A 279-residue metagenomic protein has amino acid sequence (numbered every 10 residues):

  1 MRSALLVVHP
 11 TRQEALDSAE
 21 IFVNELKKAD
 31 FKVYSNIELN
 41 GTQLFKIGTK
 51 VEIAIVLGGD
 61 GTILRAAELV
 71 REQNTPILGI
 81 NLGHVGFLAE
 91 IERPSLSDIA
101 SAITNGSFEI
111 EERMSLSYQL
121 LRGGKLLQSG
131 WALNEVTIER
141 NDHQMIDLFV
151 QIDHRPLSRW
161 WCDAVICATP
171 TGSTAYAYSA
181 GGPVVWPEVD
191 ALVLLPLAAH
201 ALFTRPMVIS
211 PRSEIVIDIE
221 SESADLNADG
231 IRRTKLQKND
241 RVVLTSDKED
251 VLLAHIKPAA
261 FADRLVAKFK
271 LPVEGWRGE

Functional and structural regions predicted by a protein language model:
M1-I53, L57, P94-E111, L120-G130: ATP/NTP phosphate-donor binding region
A15, T62-A66, S173-S179: Short glycine/serine/threonine-rich phosphate/pyrophosphate-binding segments that cradle anionic phosphate groups
V56-D60, A67-L69: N-terminal glycine-rich "phosphate-gripper" loop used for MgATP/nucleotide binding and carboxylate activation
N74-P76: Proline-centered loop/turn at the N-terminus of a beta-strand
V85-D163: Catalytic core of DAGKc-family lipid kinases
E112-L116, A132-N134, Q144-L148, D163-V165 (+4 more regions): A generic structural signal for short beta-strands and their flanking turns/coil linkers
I138, P156, R205-E279: ATP/nucleoside-binding phosphotransfer catalytic cores, i.e., glycine-rich phosphate-binding loops
S158-F203: Gly/Ser/Thr-rich active-site loops/lids in small-molecule metabolic enzymes that frequently grip phosphoryl groups
